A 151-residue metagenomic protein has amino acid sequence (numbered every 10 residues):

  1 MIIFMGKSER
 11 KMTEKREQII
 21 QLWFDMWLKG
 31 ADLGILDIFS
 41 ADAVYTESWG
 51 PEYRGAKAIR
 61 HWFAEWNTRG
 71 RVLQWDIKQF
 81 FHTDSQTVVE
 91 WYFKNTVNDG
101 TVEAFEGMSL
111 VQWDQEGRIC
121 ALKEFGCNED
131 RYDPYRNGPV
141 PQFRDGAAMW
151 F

Functional and structural regions predicted by a protein language model:
M1-I2, G34: Generic short N-terminal amphipathic or hydrophobic helices
I2-M12, R60-F151: A beta-strand edge to alpha-helix "cap/lid" segment located at domain peripheries
K15, I19, D32-S85: A solvent-exposed, acidic/Ser-Thr-rich amphipathic alpha-helical stretch
L22-W23: Generic hydrophobic alpha-helical segments
